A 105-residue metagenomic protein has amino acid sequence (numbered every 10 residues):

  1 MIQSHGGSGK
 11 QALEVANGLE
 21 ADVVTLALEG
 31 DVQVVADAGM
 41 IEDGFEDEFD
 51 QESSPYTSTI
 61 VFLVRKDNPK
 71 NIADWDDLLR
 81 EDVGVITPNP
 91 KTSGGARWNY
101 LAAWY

Functional and structural regions predicted by a protein language model:
M1-T92: N-terminal segment of the mature folded domain
P90-Y105: Bilobed "Venus flytrap"/periplasmic-binding protein-like clamshell domains and structurally analogous long
